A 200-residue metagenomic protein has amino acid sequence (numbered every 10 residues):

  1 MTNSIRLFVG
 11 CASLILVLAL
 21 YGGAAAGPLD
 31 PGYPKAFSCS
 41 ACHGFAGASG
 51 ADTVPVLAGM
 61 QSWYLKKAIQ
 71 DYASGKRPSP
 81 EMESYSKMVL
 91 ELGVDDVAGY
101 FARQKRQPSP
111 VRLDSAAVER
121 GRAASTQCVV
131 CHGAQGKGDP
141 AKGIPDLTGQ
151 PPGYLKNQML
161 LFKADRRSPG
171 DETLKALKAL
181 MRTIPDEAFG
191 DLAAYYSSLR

Functional and structural regions predicted by a protein language model:
M1-A12: Bacterial N-terminal signal peptides that target proteins for export
V17-A36, A48-T53, A102-S125, G143: Electrostatic cytochrome c docking/interface patches
L29, P34-S74: The feature marks the first
K35, T53, Q61, A68 (+7 more regions): Stable alpha-helical elements in mature extracytoplasmic
C39-A46, V97, G121, T126-A134 (+1 more regions): The canonical Cys-X-X-Cys-His
G50-V56, Y72-K105, S109-D114, A141-D146 (+1 more regions): Axial heme c-ligation environment in periplasmic c-type cytochrome domains
E119-N157: Conserved small-residue-rich
